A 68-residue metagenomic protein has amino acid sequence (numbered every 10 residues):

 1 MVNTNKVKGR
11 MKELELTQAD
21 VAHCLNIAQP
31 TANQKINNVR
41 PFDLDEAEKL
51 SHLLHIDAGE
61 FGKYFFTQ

Functional and structural regions predicted by a protein language model:
M1-L16: A short, Lys/Arg-rich alpha-helix, primarily the initiator
K8, A19, E48: Residues within the helices of the helix-turn-helix
G9, Q34, K63: DNA-binding alpha-helical recognition surfaces that contact promoter or target DNA
M11, A22, S51: The alpha-helix within a helix-turn-helix
L16-Q34: Short alpha-helical DNA-recognition segment
I36, E46, F65: DNA major-groove recognition helix of helix-turn-helix
V39-K49: Short, basic-rich loop-to-helix N-cap that marks the start of a DNA-contacting helix
H55-Q68: Short C-terminal boundary/hinge segments that cap the last helix of small helical domains
